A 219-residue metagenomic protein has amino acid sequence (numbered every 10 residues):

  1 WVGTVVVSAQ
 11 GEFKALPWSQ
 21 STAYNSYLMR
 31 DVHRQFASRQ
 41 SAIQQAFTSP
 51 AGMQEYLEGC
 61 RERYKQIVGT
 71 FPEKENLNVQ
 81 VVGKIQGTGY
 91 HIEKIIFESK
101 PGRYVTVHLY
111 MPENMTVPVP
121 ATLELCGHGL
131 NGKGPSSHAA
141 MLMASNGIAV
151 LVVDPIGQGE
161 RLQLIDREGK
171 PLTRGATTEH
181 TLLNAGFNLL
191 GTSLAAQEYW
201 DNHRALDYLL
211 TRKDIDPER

Functional and structural regions predicted by a protein language model:
W1-T4: Bacterial N-terminal signal peptides
S8-G11: Boundary at the C-terminal end of the N-terminal hydrophobic targeting segment
F13-S19, A149: Asp-box/BNR beta-propeller blade signature and adjacent active/binding-site loops in extracellular glycan-interacting
W18-Q35: Periplasmic c-type cytochrome electron-transfer domains
Q20, Q45, S49, G186-L190: Short amphipathic alpha-helical segments at helix-loop
R30-Y110: Non-catalytic accessory segments flanking enzyme active sites
F97-P101, M111-E113, C126-G129, G157: Short, flexible loop/turn elements at secondary-structure junctions
V117-E218: Cap/lid segment of the alpha/beta-hydrolase catalytic domain
